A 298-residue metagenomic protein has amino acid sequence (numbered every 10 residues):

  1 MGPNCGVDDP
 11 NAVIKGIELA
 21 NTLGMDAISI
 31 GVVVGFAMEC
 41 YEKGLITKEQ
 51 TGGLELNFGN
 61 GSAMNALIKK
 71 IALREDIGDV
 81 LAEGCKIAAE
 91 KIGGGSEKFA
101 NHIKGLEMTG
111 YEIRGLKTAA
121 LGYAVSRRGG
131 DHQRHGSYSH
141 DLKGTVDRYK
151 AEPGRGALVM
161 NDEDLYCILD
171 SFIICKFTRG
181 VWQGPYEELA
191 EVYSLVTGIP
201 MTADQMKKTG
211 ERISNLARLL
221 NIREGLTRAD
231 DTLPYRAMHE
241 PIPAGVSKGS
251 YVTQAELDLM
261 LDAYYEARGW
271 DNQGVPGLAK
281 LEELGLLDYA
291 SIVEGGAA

Functional and structural regions predicted by a protein language model:
M1-A298: Extended C-terminal regions of large enzymes
